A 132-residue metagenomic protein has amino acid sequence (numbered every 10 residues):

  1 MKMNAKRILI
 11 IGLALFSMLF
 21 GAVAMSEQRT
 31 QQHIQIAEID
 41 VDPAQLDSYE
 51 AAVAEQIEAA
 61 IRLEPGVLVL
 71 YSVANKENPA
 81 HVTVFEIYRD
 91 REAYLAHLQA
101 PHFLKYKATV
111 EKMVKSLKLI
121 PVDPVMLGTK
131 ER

Functional and structural regions predicted by a protein language model:
M1-K2, M113: Coiled-coil-like amphipathic alpha-helices with heptad-repeat character
K2-G12: Bacterial N-terminal signal peptides that target proteins for export
I11-G12, F16-V82, I87-Q99, L104 (+1 more regions): Short S/T/G/P-rich N-terminal loop/turn motif that feeds into the first structured element of a domain
